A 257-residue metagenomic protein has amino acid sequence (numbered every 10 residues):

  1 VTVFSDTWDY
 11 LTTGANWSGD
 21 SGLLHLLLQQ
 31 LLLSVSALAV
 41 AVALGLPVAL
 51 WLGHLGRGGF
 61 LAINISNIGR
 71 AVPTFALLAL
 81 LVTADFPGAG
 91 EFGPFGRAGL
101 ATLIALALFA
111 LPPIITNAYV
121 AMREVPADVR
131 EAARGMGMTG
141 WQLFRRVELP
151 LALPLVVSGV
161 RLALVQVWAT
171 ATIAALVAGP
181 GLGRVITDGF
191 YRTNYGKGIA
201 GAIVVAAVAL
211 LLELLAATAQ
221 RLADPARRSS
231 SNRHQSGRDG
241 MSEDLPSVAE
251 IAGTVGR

Functional and structural regions predicted by a protein language model:
V1-A37, D85: Periplasmic/extracellular loop-to-transmembrane helix junction in inner-membrane transport proteins
G22-L33, V82-P113, L153, K197 (+1 more regions): Loop-to-helix entry region at the N-terminal start of transmembrane alpha-helices in multi-pass membrane transporters
V35, G140-I173, A200: Transmembrane alpha-helices
A43-V48, A62, A101-I104, L108-R130 (+3 more regions): Membrane-embedded alpha-helices of multi-pass transport/permease systems
V48-T83, L106, T116-R123: Cytoplasmic-entry segments and transmembrane alpha-helices of multi-pass inner-membrane transporters
T83-A84, T170-V205, D224, R228-R233: Glycine-rich helix-loop "coupling/hinge" segments at transmembrane-helix boundaries in multipass transporters
Y119-R123, A127, G135, I199-R257: C-terminal transmembrane helix and the adjacent membrane-cytosol boundary/short C-terminal tail of inner/organellar
M122-A152, G179-P180: Short helix-to-coil transition segments within interhelical loops that connect adjacent transmembrane helices
